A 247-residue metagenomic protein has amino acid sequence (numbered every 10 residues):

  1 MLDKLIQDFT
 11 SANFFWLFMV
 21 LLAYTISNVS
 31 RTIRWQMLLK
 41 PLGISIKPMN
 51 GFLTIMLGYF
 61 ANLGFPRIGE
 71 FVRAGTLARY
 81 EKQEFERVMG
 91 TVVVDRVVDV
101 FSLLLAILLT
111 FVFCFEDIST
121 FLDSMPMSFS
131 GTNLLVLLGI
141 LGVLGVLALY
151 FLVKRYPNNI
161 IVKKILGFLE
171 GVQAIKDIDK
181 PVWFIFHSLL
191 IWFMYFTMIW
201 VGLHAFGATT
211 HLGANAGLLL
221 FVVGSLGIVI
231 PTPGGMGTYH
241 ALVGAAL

Functional and structural regions predicted by a protein language model:
M1-M56, F113, D117-I228: Predominantly cytoplasmic-facing regulatory/coupling regions of multi-pass membrane proteins
K40-P41, L63, A74-K82: Helix-loop junctions at the membrane interface of multi-pass solute transporters
L42-G43, R79-E81, F206, L247: Short helix-loop-helix connector
P48-L53, I68-F71, Q83-R96: Membrane-interface alpha-helices at helix entry/exit sites of multi-pass transporters
L57-P66, L219-H240: Transmembrane alpha-helix interface/packing and boundary motifs in multi-pass membrane proteins, characterized by
Y59, V100-L103, I107, F196 (+3 more regions): Hydrophobic transmembrane alpha-helices of multi-pass small-molecule transporters
F60-F65, M89-V112: Membrane-embedded alpha-helical segments of transport systems, primarily multispan ion/solute transporters
I68-R79, P233-L247: Re-entrant/interfacial helical elements at transmembrane boundaries that shape and gate the permeation pathway
